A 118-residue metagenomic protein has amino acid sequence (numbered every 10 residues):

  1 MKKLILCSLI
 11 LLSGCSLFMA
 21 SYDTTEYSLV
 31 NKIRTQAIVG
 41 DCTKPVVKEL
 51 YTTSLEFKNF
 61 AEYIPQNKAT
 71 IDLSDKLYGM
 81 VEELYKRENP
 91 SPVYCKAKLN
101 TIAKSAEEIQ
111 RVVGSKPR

Functional and structural regions predicted by a protein language model:
M1-L4: Positively charged n-region of N-terminal signal peptides that target proteins for export
L6-L11: Hydrophobic helical h-region of N-terminal Sec-dependent signal peptides in bacterial secretory/periplasmic proteins
G14-C15: N-terminal Sec signal peptide cleavage junction
Y22-E49, E56: Post-signal peptide N-terminal segment of mature Sec-exported envelope proteins
V46-R118: Intrinsically disordered, glycine/charged-rich N-terminal periplasmic/extracytoplasmic linker segments that lie
